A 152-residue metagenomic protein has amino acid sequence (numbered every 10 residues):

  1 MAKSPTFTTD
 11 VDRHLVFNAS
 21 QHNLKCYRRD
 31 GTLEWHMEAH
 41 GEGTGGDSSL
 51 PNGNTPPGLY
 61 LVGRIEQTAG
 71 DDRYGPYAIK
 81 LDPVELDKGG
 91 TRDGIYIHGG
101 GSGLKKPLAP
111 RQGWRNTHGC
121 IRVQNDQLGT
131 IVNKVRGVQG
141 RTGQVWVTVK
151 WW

Functional and structural regions predicted by a protein language model:
K3-Y96, G100: Gly/Pro-biased beta-strand-loop elements
E66-W152: Exported/periplasmic cell-wall-interacting domains
